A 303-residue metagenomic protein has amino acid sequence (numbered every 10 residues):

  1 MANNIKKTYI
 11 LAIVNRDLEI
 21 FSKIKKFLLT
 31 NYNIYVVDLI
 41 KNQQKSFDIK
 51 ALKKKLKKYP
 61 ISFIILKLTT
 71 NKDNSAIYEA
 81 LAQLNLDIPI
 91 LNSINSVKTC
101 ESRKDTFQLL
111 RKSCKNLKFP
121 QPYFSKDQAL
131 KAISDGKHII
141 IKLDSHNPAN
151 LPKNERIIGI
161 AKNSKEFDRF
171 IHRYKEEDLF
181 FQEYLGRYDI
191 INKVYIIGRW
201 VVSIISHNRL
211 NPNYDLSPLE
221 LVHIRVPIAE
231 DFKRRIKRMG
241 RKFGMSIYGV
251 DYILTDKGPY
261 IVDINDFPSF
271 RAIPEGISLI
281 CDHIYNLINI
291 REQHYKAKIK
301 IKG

Functional and structural regions predicted by a protein language model:
A2, L11-A12, K58, D87 (+2 more regions): Active-site nucleotide/adenylate-binding loops and adjacent lid/helix of ATP-dependent enzymes
I13-Q121: Conserved N-proximal alpha/beta basic substrate-recognition cap immediately N-terminal to, or forming the N-lobe
S75-A76, D189-I191, I247: Short, surface-exposed coil-to-beta transition loops
I139, F180, V202-S203, Y248 (+1 more regions): Protein kinase-like catalytic core scaffold
I158-F243: Phosphate-binding site of ATP-dependent enzymes
P227, M245, L254-G303: C-terminal active-site "lid" helix and adjoining low-complexity regulatory extension at the edge of ATP-using catalytic
V250-Y252: Hydrophobic residue at the +6 position relative to the catalytic HRD Asp in the kinase catalytic loop
